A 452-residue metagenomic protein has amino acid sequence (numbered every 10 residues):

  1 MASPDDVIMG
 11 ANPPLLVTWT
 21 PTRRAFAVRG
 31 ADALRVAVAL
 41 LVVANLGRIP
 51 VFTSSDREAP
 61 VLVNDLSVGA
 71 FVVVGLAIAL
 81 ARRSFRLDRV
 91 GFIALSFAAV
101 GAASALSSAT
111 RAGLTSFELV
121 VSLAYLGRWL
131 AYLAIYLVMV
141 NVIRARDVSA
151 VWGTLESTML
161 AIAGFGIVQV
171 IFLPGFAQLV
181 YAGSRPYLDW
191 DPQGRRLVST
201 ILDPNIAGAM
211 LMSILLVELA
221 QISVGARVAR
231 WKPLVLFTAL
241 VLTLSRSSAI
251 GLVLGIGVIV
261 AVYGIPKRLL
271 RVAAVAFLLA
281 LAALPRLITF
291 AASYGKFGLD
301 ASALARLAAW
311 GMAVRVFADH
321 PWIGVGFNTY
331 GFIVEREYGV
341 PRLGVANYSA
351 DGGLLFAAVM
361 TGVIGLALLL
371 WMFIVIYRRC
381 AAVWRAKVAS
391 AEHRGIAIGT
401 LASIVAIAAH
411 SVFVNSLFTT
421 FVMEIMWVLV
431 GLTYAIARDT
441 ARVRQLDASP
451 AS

Functional and structural regions predicted by a protein language model:
M1-R35, S108, V388-A397, M426-S452: A juxtamembrane structural motif centered on a specific transmembrane helix
S3, A102, A134, V138 (+4 more regions): Alpha-helical transmembrane segments of multi-pass inner-membrane proteins
L16-W19, A226-V228, G257, L269-L270 (+1 more regions): Hydrophobic transmembrane alpha-helices and their immediate junctions
R29-L40, F85-A98, V151-L155, V228-A229 (+1 more regions): Membrane-interfacial loop-to-transmembrane alpha-helix junctions, especially the N-terminal start
D32-T53, L66-L130, A280-L281, I407: N-terminal hydrophobic segments of proteins, predominantly signal-anchor/transmembrane helices of inner/organellar
V43, V72-G75, G399-S452: Transmembrane alpha-helices of multi-pass inner-membrane enzymes
G164, V170-F176, T243, V260-A301 (+2 more regions): A membrane-periplasm/extracellular boundary helix in multi-pass inner-membrane enzymes that assemble envelope glycans
T289-G311, R315, D319, I323-T361 (+1 more regions): Long extracytoplasmic/lumenal interhelical loops at the membrane interface of multi-pass membrane proteins
